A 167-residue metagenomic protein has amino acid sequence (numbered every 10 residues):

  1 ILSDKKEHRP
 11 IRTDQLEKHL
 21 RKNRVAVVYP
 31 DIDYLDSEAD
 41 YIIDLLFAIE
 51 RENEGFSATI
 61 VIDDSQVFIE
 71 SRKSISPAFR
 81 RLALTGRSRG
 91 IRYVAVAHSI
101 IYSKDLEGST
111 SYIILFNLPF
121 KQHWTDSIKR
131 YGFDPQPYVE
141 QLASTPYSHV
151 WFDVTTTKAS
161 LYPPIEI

Functional and structural regions predicted by a protein language model:
I1-L20: Conserved nucleotide-state-sensing and coupling region of NTP-binding domains
H8, V25-V27, I113: Conserved beta-strand scaffold positions in the cores of enzyme catalytic domains, especially in NTP/NDP-utilizing
L16-R21, L106, L142: Short, conserved catalytic or adaptor-binding loops enriched in Gly and charged residues
E17-A39: Conserved P-loop NTPase mechanochemical-coupling segment
K22, A48-E54, N117, S144-I167: Conserved P-loop NTPase motor module
K22-N23, R89, S109, T145: Structured helix-beta-strand junction loops
D33-P137: Conserved P-loop NTPase motor cores
T125-T156: P-loop/Walker A phosphate-binding loop and immediately adjacent motor/lid segment at beta-alpha junctions
